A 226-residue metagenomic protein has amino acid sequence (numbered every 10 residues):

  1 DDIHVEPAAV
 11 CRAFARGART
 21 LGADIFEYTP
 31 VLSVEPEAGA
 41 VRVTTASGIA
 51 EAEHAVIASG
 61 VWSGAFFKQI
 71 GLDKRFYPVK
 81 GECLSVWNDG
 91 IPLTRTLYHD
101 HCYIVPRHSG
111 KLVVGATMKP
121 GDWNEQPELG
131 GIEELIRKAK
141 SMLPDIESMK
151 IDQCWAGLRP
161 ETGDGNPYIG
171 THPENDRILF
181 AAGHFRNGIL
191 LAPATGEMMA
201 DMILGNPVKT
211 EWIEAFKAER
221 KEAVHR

Functional and structural regions predicted by a protein language model:
D1-H54, G64: Helical element adjacent to the flavin cofactor pocket in flavoenzyme catalytic cores
P7, L143-R226: C-terminal catalytic lobe of FAD-dependent flavoproteins
A13, T20, A65, Q69 (+2 more regions): Alpha-helical scaffold segments in soluble metabolic enzymes
F26, V56, L179-A181: Hydrophobic/aromatic beta-strand patches that form the interior of the parallel beta-sheet core in alpha/beta enzyme
Y28-T29, G60, T117, G183: Short, well-ordered beta-to-alpha junction loops that form the rim of enzyme active sites and present histidine/acidic
R42-T44, V113, L179-F180: General beta-strand recognition
I49-A50, H54, S59-R177: Active-site substrate-recognition segment that forms the wall of the catalytic cavity or substrate channel
